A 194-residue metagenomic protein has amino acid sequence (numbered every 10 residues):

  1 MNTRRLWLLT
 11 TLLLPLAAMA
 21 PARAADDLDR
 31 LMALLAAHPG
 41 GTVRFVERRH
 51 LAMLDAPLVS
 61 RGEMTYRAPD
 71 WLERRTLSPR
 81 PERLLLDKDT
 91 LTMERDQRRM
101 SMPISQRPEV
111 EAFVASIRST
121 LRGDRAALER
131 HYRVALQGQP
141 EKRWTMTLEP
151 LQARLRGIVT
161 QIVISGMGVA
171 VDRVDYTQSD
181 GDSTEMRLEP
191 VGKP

Functional and structural regions predicted by a protein language model:
R4-L12: N-terminal export leaders
M19-A24: Sec/Tat signal peptide C-region and signal peptidase I cleavage site
A25-H50, D55-P57, R95-E149, I158: Flexible, processing/modification-adjacent segments and terminal tails in exported/periplasmic/extracellular proteins
V43-V46, V59-R61, L86, V159 (+1 more regions): Extended beta-sheet lipid-handling architectures
F45, L72-T76, L91-M93, M146-L148 (+1 more regions): Short hydrophobic/aromatic-rich beta-strand segments that constitute the beta-sheet cores of beta-sandwich/beta-barrel
A56-G62, Q161, D182: Amphipathic hydrophobic-ligand
E63-A115, T184: An acidic-aromatic
R125-Y132, G138-P194: Gly/Pro-enriched, hydrophobic low-complexity segments that function as extracytoplasmic propeptides/linkers
